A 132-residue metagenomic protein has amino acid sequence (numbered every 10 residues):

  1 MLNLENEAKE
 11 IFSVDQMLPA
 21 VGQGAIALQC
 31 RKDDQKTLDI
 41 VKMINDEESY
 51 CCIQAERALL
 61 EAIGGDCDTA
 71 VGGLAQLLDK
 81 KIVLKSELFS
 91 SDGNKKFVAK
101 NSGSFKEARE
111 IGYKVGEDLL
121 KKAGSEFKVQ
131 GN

Functional and structural regions predicted by a protein language model:
M1-N132: Small-molecule-sensing regulatory modules
